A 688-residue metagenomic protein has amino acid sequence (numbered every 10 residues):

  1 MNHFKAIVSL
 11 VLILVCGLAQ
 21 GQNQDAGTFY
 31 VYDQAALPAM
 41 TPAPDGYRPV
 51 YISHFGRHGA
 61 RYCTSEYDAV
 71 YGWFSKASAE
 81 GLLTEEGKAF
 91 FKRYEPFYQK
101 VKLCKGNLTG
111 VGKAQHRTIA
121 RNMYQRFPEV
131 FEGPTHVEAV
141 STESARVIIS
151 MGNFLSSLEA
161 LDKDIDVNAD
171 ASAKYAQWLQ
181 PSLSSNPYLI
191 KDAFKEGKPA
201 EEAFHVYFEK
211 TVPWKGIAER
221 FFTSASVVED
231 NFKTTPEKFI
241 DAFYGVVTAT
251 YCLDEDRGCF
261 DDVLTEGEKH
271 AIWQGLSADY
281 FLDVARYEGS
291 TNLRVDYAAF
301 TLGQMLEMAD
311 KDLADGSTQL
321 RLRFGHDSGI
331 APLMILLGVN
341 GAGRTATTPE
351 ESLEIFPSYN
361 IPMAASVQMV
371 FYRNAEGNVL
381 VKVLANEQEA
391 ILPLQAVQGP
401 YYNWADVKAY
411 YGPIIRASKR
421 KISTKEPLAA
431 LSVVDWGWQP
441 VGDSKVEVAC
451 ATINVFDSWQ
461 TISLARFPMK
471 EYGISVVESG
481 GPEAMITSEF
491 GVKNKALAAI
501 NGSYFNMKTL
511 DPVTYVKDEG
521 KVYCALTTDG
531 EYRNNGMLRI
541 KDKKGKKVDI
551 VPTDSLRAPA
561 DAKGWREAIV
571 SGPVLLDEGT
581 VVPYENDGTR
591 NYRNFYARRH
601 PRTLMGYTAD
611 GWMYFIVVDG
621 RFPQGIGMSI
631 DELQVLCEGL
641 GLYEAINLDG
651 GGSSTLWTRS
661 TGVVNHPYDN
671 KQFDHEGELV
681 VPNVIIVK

Functional and structural regions predicted by a protein language model:
M1-Q22, K425, A429: Bacterial Sec-dependent N-terminal signal peptides
Q22-H136, S144-R321, G325-S423: Signature for phosphate-centric chemistry
S172, K382-P393, E478-A484, P552-A560 (+1 more regions): Short, solvent-exposed aromatic-acidic interface loops
A365-V370, S463-F467, G536-I540, V574 (+3 more regions): Short beta-strand scaffold segments in enzyme catalytic cores
F371-N378, P468-E471, K508, E519 (+4 more regions): Short acidic-glycine loop/turn motifs at beta-strand connectors
T424-D549: Zymogen propeptides
T509-Y532, R590-Y607, W612-Y643, S653-K688: Conserved, well-ordered active-site substructure
W565-Y592: Short, conserved active-site entrance elements at the starts or edges of catalytic domains
